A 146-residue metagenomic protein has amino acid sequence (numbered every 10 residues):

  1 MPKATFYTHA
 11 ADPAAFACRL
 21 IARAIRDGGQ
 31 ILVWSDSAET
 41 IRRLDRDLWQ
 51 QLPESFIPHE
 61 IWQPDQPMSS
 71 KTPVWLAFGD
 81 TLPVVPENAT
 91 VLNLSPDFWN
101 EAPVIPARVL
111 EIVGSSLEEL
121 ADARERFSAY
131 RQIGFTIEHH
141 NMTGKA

Functional and structural regions predicted by a protein language model:
M1-D47: Long, hydrophobic N-terminal alpha-helical segment
Y7, A77, E138-H140: General small-molecule cofactor/ligand-binding pocket signal
H9, S35-A38, N93-P96, G114-S115: Structural motif
A22-R23, D47-Q51, V109, R126-A129: Short, solvent-exposed amphipathic alpha-helical segments in soluble enzyme and RNA/protein-processing domains
L48-P86: Helix-adjacent hinge/juxtasegments
T72-T81, P86-F98, A102-E111: Active-site-adjacent structural patch at catalytic or cofactor/ligand-binding sites
T90, A107-A146: Glycine-rich, aromatic-bearing surface loops/beta-hairpins
